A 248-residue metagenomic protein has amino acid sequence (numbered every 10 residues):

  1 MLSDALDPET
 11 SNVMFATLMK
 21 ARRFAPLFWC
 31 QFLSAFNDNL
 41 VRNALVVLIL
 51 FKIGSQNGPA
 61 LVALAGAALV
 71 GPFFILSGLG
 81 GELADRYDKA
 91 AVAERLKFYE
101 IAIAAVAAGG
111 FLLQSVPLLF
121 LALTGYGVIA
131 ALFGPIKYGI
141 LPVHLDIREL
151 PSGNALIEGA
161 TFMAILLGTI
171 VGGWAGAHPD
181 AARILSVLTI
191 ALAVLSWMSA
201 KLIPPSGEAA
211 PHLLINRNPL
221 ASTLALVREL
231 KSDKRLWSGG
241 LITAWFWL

Functional and structural regions predicted by a protein language model:
L2-L248: Alpha-helical transmembrane-bundle signature of multi-pass membrane transport and export proteins
